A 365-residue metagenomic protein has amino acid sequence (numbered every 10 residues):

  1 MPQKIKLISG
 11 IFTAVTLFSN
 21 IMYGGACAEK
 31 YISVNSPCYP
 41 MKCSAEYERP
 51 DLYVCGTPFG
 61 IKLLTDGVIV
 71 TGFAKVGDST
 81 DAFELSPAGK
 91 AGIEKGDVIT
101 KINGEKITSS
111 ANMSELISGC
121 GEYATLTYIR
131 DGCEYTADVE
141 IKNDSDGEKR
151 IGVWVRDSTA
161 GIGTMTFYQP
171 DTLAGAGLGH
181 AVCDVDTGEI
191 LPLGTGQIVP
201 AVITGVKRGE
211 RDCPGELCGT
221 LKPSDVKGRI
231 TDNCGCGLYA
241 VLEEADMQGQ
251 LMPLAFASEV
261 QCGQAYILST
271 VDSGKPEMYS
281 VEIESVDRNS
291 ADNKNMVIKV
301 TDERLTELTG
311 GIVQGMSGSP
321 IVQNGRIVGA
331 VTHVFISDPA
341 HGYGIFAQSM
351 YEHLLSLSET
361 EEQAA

Functional and structural regions predicted by a protein language model:
M1-L52, F59, M165, V185-G188 (+1 more regions): Gram-positive cell-envelope targeting signals
M41, R49, T57-F59, E94 (+2 more regions): PDZ-domain C-terminal substructure recognizer with occasional recognition of PDZ-binding tails
T57-K90, E94: PDZ/PDZ-like groove recognition
D66, K95-G96, Q261, S317 (+1 more regions): Short, flexible surface segments
A82-V98, G119, G311-G315: A short glycine-leucine-enriched loop at secondary-structure breakpoints that most characteristically corresponds
A88-S110, I321-N324, V328-G329: Conserved PDZ fold ligand-binding element
K101-C133, D338-A340, I345-Q348: PDZ domains, with a preference for the canonical peptide-binding region formed by the helix
K142-G310, Q314, Q323-N324, T332 (+2 more regions): Serine endopeptidase catalytic core focused on the charge-relay Asp
